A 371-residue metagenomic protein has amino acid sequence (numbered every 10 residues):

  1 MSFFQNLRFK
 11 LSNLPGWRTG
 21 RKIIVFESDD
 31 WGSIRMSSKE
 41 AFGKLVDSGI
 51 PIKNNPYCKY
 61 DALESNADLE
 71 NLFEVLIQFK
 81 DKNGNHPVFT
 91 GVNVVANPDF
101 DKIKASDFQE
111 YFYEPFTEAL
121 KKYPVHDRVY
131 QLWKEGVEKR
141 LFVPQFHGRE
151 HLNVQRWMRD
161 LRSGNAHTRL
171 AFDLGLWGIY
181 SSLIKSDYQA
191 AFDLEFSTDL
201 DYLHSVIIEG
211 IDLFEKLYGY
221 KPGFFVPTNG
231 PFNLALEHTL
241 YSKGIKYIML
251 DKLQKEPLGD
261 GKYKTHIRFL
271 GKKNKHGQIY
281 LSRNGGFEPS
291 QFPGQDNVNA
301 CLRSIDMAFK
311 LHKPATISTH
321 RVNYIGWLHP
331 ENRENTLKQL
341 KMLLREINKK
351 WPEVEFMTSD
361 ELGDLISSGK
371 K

Functional and structural regions predicted by a protein language model:
S2-V25, W31-I34, L120-P124, V137-E138 (+4 more regions): Active-site-adjacent pocket scaffolds in enzyme catalytic domains
L7-F9, G16-T19, S242-T265, P314-K371: C-terminal domain-boundary segment and adjacent tail
F9-Q155, V226-P227: Active-site beta->alpha N-cap acidic-glycine motif
R35-L63, F108-E118, D160-E195, G326-L344: A solvent-exposed, charged loop/short amphipathic helix patch at secondary-structure junctions
S37-S38, K102-I103, Q291-G294, W327-P330 (+1 more regions): Short conserved micro-motifs at the rims of enzyme active sites and ligand-binding pockets
K59-L76, A119-Q131, D201-E209, Q295-R303 (+1 more regions): Well-ordered, non-membrane alpha-helical segments in soluble/globular domains
K80-H86, E215-G223, K349-F356: Surface-exposed helix-capping loop/turn segments at secondary-structure junctions
P87-A96, G148-N153, A190-E195, F225-N229 (+1 more regions): Acidic carboxylate-rich catalytic motifs and surrounding loops in phosphoryl-/glycosyl-chemistry enzymes
